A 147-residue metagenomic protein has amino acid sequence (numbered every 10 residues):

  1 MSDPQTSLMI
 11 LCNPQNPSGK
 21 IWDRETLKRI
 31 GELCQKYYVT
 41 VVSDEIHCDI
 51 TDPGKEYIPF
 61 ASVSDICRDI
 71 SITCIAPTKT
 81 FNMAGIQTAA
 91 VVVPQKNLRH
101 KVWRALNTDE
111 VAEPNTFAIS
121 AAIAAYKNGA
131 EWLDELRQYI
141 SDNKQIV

Functional and structural regions predicted by a protein language model:
M1-K55: Active-site phosphate-binding strand-loop segment of PLP-dependent enzymes
N13, S62, A76: Active-site donor-binding loop signature of nucleotide-sugar glycosyltransferases
E25-E32, S62, N97, D142 (+1 more regions): Alpha-helical scaffolding segments of alpha/beta enzyme cores, especially the outer helices of TIM-barrel or partial
L33-Q35, S64-C67: Short, conserved loop/helix-junction motifs that constitute active-site signature segments in enzyme catalytic cores
G54-I58, R68: Substrate-gripping "pore-loop 1 plus following alpha2 helix"
D65, D69-S141: Conserved core segment of the aminotransferase class I/II
